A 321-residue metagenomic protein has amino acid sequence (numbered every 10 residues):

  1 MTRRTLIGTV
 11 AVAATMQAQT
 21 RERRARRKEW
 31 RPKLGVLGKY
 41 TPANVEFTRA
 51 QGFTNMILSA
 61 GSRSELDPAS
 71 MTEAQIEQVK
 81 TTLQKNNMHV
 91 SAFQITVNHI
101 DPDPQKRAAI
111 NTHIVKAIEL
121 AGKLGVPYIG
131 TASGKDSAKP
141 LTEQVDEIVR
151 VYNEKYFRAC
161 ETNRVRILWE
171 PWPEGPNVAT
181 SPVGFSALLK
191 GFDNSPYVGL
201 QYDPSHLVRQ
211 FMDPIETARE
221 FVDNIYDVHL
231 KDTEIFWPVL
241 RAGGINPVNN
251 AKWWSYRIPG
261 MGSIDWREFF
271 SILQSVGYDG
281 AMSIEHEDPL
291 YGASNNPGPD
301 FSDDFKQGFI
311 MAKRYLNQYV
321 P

Functional and structural regions predicted by a protein language model:
M1-I7: Twin-arginine (Tat) signal peptide motif
I7-A11, Q19-K33, Y40-G52, A179-P321: Histidine-acidic metal/acid-base catalytic patches
Q19, R26, G38, P42 (+7 more regions): Active-site acidic/histidine proton-transfer and metal-coordination neighborhood in alpha/beta enzyme cores
A25-K28, S91-I100: N-terminal small/glycine-rich loop or linker at the start of catalytic domains across soluble metabolic enzymes
T54, H89, P127, R166 (+1 more regions): Residue-level detector of anion-binding/catalytic polar loops
I57, A92-Q94, G130, L168 (+2 more regions): Conserved beta-strand positions in the central sheet of alpha/beta enzyme cores
S59-K80, D136-K139: Glycine-rich, proline-tolerant flexible connector loops at the mouths of alpha/beta enzymes
G61, N98, G134, T233 (+1 more regions): Flexible loop residues that form catalytic and substrate-binding hotspots at small-molecule/glycan-binding clefts
